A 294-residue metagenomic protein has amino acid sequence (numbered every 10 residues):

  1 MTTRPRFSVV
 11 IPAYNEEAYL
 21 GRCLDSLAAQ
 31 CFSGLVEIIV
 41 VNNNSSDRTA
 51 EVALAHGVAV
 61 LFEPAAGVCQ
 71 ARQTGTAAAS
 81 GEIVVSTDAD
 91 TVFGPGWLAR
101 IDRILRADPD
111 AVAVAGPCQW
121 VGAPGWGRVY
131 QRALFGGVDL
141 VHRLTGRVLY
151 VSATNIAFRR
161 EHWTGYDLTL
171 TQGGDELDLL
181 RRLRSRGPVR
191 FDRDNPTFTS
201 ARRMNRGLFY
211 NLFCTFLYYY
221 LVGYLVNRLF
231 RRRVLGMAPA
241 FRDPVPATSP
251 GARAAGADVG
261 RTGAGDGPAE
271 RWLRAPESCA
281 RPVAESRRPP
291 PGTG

Functional and structural regions predicted by a protein language model:
M1-S26: N-proximal low-complexity "stem/linker" segments adjacent to membrane-targeting elements
D25-L35: Short, acidic, metal-binding catalytic loop of nucleotide-sugar glycosyltransferases
S26, N42-A50, T91: A conserved acidic beta->alpha catalytic loop
E63-A79: Glycine-rich, basic loop-to-helix element that forms the pyrophosphate-binding segment of sugar-nucleotide handling
V84: Short aromatic/hydrophobic "clamp" motif used to bind/position activated sugar donors
G96-W126: Conserved donor NDP-sugar-binding/catalytic core segment of glycosyltransferases
W120-R128, D139-A157: A recurrent flexible, glycine/aromatic-enriched loop bordering the glycosyltransferase active site that acts as
Q172-L179: Acidic donor-binding loop at a coil-to-helix junction in glycosyltransferase catalytic cores that engages
